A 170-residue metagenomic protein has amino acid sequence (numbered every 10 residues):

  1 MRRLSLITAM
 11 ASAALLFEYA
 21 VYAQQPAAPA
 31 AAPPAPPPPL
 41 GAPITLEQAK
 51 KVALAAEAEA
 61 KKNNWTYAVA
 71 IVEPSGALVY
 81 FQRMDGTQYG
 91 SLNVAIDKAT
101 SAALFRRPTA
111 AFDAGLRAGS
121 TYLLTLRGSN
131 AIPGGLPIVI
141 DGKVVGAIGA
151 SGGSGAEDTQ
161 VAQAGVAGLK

Functional and structural regions predicted by a protein language model:
M1-A9, F17: Bacterial N-terminal signal peptides that target proteins for export
A14-Y22: C-terminal segment of classical bacterial N-terminal signal peptides
Y22-K170: Flexible, solvent-exposed loop/hinge segments and secondary-structure transition points
